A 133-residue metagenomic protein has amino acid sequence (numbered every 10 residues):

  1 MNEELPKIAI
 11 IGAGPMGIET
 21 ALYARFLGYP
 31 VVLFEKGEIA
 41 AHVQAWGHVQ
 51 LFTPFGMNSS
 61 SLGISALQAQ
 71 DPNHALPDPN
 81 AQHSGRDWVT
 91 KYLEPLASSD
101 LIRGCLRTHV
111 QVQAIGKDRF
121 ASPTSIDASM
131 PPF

Functional and structural regions predicted by a protein language model:
E4-L33: N-terminal Rossmann-like FAD-binding beta1-loop-alpha1 element of flavoenzymes
G17, A40, F52, I115 (+1 more regions): Flexible, glycine-rich phosphate/dinucleotide-binding loops and adjacent beta-alpha linkers at cofactor/substrate
A24, W46-V49, A121-P123: Short, glycine/charged-enriched secondary-structure capping and boundary segments
V32-E35, L106-T108: A structural signal for short, well-ordered beta-strand segments and their strand-loop junctions that often border
E38-K91: Glycine-rich active-site loop/strand segments that organize a redox cofactor
A75-F133: Feature captures the FAD/FMN-dependent oxidoreductase FAD-binding
